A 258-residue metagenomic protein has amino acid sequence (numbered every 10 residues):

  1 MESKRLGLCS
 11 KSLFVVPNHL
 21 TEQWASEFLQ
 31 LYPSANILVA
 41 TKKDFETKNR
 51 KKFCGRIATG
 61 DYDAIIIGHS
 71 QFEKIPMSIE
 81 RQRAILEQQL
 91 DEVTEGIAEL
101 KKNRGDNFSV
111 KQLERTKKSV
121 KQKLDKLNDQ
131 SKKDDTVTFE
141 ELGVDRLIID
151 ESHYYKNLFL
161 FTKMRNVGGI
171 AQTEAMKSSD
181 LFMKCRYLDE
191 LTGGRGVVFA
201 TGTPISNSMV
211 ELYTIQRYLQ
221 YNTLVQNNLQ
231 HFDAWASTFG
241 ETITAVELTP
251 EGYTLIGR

Functional and structural regions predicted by a protein language model:
M1-S26, Y32-N36, D189-G196: Conserved SF1/SF2 helicase motif Ia
L6, G55-T59, K133-D145, Y187-G194: Short basic/glycine-enriched coil/helix segment immediately N-terminal to the Walker B
K11, S34-I37, K43, E87-Q112 (+2 more regions): Conserved P-loop NTPase motor "coupling/switch" region that bridges the ATPase
H19-E46, K52, R56-T59, L219-T223: Conserved helix-turn-beta segment of the N-terminal RecA-like "Helicase ATP-binding" lobe in SF1/SF2 helicases
E22-W24, T47, E73-M77, Y155-L158 (+3 more regions): Short catalytic/ligand-binding loop motif for oxyanion handling, primarily in non-cytosolic enzymes, centered on
G55-P76, L127, S131, E141-G143 (+1 more regions): Conserved two-lobed SF2 helicase motor
V93, S109, L113-L127: Long, non-membrane, amphipathic alpha-helices that form coiled-coils
D150-E151: Walker B catalytic acidic pair
